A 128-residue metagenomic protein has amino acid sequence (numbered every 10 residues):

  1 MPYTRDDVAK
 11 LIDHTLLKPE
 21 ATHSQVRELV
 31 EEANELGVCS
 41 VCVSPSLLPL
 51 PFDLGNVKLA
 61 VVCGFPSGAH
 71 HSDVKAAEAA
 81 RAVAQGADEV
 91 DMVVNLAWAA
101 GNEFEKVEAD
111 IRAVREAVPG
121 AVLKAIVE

Functional and structural regions predicted by a protein language model:
P2, A9-S46: An N-cap/entry alpha-helix motif that binds or orients negatively charged groups
D7-H23, A60-A76, A97-E103, I126-E128: Active-site mouth loops of central-metabolism enzymes
Q25, L29, E78-A82, V107-V114: A general structural detector for well-ordered alpha-helical segments in enzyme core domains, enriched
L36-G37, C42, V94-G101: Glycine/Thr-rich beta-alpha phosphate-binding loop at enzyme active sites
V38-E89: Active-site cofactor/substrate anionic-group-binding motifs, chiefly glycine- and Lys/Arg-rich phosphate-binding loops
C42-S44, D88-V94, G120-E128: Short beta-strand segments at enzyme active-site cores
P45-S67, N102-I126: Alpha-helix-loop-beta-strand connector modules within alpha/beta enzyme cores
